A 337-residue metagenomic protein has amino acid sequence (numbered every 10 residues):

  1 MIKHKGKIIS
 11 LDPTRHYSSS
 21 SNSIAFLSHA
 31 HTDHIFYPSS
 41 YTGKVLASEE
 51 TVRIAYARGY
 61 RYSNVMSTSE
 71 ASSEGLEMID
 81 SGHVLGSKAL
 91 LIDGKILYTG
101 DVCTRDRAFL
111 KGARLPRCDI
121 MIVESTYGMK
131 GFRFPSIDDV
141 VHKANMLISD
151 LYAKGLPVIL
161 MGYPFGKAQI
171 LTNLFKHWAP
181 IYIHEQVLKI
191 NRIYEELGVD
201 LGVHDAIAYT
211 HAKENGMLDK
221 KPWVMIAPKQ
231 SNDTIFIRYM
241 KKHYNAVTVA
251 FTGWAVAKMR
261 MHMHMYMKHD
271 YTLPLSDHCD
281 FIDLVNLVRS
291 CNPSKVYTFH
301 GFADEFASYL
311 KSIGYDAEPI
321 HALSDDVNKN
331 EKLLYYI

Functional and structural regions predicted by a protein language model:
M1, L115, M129-A208, A212-M217 (+1 more regions): Binuclear metal-ion centers of metallo-dependent hydrolases, dominated by the metallo-beta-lactamase
M1-I24, A30-I159, G166, N173: His/Asp/Glu-rich metal-coordinating catalytic cores of metallo-dependent phosphodiesterases/hydrolases acting on
I8-S19, T68-S73, V203-K221, I235-Y239: Short acidic low-complexity segments
S21-H29, S40-E49, G59-M78, C118-M121 (+5 more regions): Active-site regions of enzymes building and remodeling cell-envelope glycoconjugates
S28, S48, E124, H184 (+3 more regions): Conserved residues at the C-terminal ends of beta-strands
V84-I92, V102, D106-R107, C118-T126 (+3 more regions): Active-site-proximal loop/helix segment associated with metal-binding centers of metalloenzymes
L97-Y98, L160, I183, M225 (+2 more regions): Structural beta-sheet core signal
A212-I337: C-terminal regulatory/interaction regions
